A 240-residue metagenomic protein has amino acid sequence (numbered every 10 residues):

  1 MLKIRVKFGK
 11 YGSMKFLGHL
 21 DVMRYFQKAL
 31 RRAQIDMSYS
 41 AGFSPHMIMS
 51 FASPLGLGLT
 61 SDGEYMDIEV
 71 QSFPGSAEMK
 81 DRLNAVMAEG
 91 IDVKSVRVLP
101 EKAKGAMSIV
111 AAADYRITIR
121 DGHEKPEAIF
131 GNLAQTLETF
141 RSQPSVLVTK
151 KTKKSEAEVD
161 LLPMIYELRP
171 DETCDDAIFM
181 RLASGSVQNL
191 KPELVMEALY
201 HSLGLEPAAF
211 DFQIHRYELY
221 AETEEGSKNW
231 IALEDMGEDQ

Functional and structural regions predicted by a protein language model:
L2, K7-G9, S13, L17 (+2 more regions): Extended, well-folded interaction surfaces typified by the phenylalanyl-tRNA synthetase beta subunit core
F8, I68-P74, I117-H123, M180-S184: Short beta-strand-to-loop capping motifs
F16-L20, F73-E78, E127-G131, S186-L190: Ordered, soluble secondary-structure elements with a strong preference for glycine-centered loop motifs and nearby
Y39-V70: Short, charge-patterned binding micro-sites
D62-R116: Ordered, amphipathic secondary-structure segments that act as subunit-interaction surfaces in large macromolecular
M79-M87, A128-R141, V195-M196: Short amphipathic alpha-helices in soluble, non-transmembrane regions that often serve as interface/regulatory elements
E138-Q240: Core RNA-modification/binding signature centered on pseudouridine synthases
